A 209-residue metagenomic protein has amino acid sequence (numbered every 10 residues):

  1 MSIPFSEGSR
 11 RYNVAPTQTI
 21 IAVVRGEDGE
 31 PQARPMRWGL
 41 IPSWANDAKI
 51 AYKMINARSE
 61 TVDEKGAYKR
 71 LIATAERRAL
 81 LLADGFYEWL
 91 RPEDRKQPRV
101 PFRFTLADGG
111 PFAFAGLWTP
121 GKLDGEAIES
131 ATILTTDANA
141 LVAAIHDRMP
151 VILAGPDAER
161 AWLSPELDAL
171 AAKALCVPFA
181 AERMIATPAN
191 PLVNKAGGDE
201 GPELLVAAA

Functional and structural regions predicted by a protein language model:
M1-A209: Short linear sequence motif anchored by a di-proline
